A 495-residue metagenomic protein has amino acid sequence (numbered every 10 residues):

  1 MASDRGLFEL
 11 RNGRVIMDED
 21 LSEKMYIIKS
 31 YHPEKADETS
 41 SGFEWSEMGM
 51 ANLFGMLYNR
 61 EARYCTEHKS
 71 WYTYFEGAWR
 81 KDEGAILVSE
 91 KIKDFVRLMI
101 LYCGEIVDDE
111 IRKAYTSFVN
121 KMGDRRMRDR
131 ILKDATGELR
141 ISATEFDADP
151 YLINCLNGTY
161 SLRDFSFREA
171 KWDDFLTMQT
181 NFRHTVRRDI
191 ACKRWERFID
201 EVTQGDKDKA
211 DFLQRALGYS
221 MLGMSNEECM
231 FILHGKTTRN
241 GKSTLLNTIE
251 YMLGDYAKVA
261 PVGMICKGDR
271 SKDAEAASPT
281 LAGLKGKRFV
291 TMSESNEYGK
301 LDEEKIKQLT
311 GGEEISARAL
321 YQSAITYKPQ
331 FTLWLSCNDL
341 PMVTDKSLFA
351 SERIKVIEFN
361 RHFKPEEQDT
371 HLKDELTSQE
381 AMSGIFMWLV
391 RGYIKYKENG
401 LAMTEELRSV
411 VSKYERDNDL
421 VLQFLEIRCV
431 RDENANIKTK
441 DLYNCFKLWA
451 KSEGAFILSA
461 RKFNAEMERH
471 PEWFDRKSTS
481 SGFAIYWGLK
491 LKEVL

Functional and structural regions predicted by a protein language model:
M1-P33, K69-I100: Modules that initiate DNA replication and primer synthesis
K24-S70, R97-L495: Feature primarily recognizes SF3-like P-loop helicase cores of small DNA viruses
